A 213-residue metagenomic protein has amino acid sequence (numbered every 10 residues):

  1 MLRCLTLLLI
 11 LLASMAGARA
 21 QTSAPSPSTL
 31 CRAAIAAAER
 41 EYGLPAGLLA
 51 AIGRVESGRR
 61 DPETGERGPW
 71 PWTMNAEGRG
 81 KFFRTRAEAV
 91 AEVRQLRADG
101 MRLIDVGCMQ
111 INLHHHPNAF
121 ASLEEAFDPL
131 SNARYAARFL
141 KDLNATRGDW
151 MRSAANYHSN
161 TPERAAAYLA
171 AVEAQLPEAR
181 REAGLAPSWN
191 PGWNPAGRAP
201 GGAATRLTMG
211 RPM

Functional and structural regions predicted by a protein language model:
M1-G43, A170, A174-M213: N-terminal secretory targeting signals
Q21-L185: Catalytic glycan-binding domains that act on GlcNAc-containing polysaccharides
